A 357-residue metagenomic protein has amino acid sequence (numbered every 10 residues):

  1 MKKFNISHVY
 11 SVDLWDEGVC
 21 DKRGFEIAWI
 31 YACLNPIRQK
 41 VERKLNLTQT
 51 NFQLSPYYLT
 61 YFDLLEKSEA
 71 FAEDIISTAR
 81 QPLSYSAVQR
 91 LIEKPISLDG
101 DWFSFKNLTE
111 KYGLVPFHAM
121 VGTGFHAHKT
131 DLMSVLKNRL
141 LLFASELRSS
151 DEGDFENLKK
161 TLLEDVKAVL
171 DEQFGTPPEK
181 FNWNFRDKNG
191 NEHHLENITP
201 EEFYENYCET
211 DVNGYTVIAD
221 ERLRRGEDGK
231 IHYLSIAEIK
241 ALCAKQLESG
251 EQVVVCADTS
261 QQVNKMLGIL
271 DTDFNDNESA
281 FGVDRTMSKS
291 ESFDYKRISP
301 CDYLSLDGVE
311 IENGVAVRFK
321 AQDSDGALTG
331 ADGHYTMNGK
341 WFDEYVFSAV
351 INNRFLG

Functional and structural regions predicted by a protein language model:
M1-W15: N-terminal regions that are enriched for targeting/export leaders and immediately downstream pro/stem segments
L14-G24, R90-I96, E227-Y233, C243: Second-shell loop/turn segments in exported
L14-I76: Cross-family signature of deubiquitinases and ubiquitin-like deconjugating cysteine proteases
R23-I37, I96-N107, D302: Active-site nucleophilic cysteine motif
F52-F185: Papain-like cysteine protease catalytic cores
T130-E251, T259, M266-L267: Core regions of eukaryotic protease modules
K296-S305: Short coil-to-beta-strand transition motifs
D307, E312, V317-G357: Conserved catalytic-core surface of thiol
